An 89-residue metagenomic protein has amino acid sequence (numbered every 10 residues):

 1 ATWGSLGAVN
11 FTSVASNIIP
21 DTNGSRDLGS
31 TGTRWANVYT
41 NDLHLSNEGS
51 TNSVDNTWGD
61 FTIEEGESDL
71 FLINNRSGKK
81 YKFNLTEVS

Functional and structural regions predicted by a protein language model:
A1-I73, S77-K79: Intrinsic low-complexity, repeat-rich intrinsically disordered segments enriched in small/flexible residues
G78-S89: Extended Gly/Ser/Thr-rich low-complexity repeat segments, especially those forming or decorating extracellular
